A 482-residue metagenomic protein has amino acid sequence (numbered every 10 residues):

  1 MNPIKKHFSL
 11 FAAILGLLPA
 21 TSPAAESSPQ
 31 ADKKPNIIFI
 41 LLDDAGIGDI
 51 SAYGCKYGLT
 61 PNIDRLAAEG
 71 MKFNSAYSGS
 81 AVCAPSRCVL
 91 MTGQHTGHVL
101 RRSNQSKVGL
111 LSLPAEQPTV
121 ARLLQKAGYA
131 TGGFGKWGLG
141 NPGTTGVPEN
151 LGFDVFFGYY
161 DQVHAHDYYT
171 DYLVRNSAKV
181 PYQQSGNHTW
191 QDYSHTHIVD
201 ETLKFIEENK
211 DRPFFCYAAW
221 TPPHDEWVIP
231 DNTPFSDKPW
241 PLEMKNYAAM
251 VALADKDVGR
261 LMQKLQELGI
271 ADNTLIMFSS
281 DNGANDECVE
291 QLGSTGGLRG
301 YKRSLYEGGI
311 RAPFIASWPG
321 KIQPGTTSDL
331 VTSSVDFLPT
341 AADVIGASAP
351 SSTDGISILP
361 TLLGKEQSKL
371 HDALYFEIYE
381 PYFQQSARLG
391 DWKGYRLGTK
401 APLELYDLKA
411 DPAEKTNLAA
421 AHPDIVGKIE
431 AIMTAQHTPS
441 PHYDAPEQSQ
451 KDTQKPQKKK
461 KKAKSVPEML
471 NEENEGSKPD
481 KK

Functional and structural regions predicted by a protein language model:
N2, F8, A12, G16-L17 (+4 more regions): Formylglycine-dependent sulfatase
